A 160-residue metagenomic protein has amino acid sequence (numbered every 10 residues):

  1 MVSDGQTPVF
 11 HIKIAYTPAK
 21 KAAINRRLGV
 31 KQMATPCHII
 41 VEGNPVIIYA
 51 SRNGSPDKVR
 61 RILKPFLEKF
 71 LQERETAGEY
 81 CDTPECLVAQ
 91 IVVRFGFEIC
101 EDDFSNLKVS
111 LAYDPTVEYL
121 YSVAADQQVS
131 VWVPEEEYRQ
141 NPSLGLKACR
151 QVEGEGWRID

Functional and structural regions predicted by a protein language model:
V2-V9: Extreme N-terminal basic, low-complexity initiation segments that serve as generic localization/processing leaders
I12-Q32: Short, Lys/Arg-enriched N-terminal segments with co-localized hydrophobic residues within the first ~10-30 amino acids
Q32-M33, D114: Short solvent-exposed loop/turn micro-motifs enriched in small/polar/acidic residues
P36-V41: Short beta-strand scaffold segments in enzyme catalytic cores
P45-G78: Short, flexible N-terminal segments of the mature chain
E68-D160: Low-complexity intrinsically disordered segments
